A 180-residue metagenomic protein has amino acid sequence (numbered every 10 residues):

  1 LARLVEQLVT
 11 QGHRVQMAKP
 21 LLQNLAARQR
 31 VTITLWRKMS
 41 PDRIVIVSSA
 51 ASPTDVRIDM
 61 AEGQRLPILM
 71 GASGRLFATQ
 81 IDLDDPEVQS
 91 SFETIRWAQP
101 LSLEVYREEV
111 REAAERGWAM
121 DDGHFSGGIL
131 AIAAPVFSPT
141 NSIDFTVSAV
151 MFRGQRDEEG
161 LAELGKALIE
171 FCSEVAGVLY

Functional and structural regions predicted by a protein language model:
L1, F92, A149-R153: Short, histidine-centered active-site or binding-site loop motifs used for metal coordination, general acid-base
L1, L22, L168, C172: Short amphipathic alpha-helical/adjacent loop interface patches that line ligand and macromolecule-binding sites
A2-S90: Amphipathic alpha-helical effector-binding/dimerization core of metabolite-sensing transcriptional regulators
V5-G12, R96, M151, Q155 (+1 more regions): Short amphipathic alpha-helical interaction patches enriched in hydrophobic/aromatic residues with interspersed Lys/Arg
N24, R28, E108-E112, E174 (+1 more regions): Solvent-exposed, charged/polar functional surfaces in cytosolic regulatory/catalytic domains
S91-Q99: Acidic, low-complexity proline/glycine/alanine-rich linker and hinge segments
I95, I169-Y180: Cysteine/selenocysteine-centered motifs that mediate thiol-based redox chemistry or coordinate metal-sulfur cofactors
A98-C172: Extended hydrophobic
